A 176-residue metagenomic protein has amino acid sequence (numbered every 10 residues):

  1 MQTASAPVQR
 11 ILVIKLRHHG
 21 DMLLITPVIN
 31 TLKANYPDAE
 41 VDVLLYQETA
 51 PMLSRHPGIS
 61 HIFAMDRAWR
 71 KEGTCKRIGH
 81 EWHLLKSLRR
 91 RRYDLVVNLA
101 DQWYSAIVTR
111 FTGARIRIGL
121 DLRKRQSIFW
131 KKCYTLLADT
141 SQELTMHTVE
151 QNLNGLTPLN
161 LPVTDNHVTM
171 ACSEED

Functional and structural regions predicted by a protein language model:
M1-D176: Catalytic machinery of carbohydrate-active enzymes, primarily nucleotide-sugar-dependent glycosyltransferases
